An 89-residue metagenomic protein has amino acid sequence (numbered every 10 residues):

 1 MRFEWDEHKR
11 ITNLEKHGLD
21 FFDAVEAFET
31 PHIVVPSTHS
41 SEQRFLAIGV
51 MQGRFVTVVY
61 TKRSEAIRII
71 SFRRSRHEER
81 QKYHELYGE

Functional and structural regions predicted by a protein language model:
M1-E89: Ribonuclease/tRNase effector modules and their secretory precursors
